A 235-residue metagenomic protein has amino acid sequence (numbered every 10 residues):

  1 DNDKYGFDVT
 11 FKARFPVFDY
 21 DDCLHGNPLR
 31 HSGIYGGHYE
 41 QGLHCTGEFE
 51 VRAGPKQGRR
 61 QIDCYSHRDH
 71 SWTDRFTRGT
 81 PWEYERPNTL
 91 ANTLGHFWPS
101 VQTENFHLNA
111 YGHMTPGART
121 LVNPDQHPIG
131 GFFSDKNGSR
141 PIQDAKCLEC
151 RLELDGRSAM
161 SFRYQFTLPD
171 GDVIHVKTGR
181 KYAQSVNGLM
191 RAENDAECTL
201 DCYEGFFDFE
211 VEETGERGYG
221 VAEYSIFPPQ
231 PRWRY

Functional and structural regions predicted by a protein language model:
D1-Y235: Structured soluble/peripheral alpha/beta segments that form catalytic or ligand/cofactor-binding pockets
